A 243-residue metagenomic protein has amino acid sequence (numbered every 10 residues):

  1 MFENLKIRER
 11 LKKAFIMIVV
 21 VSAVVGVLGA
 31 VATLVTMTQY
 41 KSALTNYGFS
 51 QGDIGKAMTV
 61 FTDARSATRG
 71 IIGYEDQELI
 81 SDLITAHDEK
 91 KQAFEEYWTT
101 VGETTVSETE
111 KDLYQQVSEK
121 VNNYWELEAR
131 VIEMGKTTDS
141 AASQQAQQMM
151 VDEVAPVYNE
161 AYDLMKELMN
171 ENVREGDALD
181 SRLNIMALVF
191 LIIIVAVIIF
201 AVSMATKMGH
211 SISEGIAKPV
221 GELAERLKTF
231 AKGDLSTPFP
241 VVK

Functional and structural regions predicted by a protein language model:
F2-E3, E9, V35-G52, T85 (+10 more regions): Polar/charged heptad-repeat coiled-coil helices used as signal-transmission/dimerization stalks
R8-T36, A196-I198: Extreme N-terminal signal-anchor transmembrane helix of membrane signaling/transducer proteins, especially in bacteria
G26-G29, A57, G135, A161 (+1 more regions): Small side chains
A30-T33, I71-Y74, V202, G209: Transmembrane helix-loop junctions and nearby membrane-interface residues
V31, Y74, T105-E108, T138 (+5 more regions): Residue-level signal for short amphipathic helical patches enriched in basic/charged and nearby hydrophobic residues
Q39-N123, R130-V157, D177-A178: Membrane-proximal N-terminal soluble sensing/regulatory segments of transmembrane proteins
